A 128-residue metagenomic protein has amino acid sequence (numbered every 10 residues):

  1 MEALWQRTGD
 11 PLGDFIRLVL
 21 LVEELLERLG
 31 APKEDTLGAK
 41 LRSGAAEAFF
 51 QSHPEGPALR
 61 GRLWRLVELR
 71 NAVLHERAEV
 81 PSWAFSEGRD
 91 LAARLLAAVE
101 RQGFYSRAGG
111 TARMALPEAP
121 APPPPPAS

Functional and structural regions predicted by a protein language model:
M1-E68, A72-P126: Amphipathic alpha-helical interface elements
